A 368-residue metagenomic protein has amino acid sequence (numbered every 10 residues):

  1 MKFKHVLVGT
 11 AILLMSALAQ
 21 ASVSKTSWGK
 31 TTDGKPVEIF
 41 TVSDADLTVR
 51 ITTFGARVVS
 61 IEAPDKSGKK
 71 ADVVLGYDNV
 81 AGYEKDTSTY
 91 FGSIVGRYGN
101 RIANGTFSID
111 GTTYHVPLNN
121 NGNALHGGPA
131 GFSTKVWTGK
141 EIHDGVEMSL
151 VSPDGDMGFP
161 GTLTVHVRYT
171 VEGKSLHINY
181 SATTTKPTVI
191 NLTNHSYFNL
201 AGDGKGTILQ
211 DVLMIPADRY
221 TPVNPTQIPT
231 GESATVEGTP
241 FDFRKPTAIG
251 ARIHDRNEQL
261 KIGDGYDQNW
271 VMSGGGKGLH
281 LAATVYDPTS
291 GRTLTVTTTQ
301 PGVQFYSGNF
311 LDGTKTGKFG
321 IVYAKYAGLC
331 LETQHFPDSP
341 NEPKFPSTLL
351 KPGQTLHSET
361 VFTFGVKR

Functional and structural regions predicted by a protein language model:
M1-V8: Bacterial N-terminal signal peptides that target proteins for export
G9-T10, L200: Intrinsically disordered, low-complexity segments enriched in polar/charged small residues
I12-Q20: Hydrophobic h-region of N-terminal signal peptides that target proteins for export in Gram-negative bacteria
A21-R368: An exposed, glycine/acidic-rich loop-and-rim segment of catalytic or binding clefts
